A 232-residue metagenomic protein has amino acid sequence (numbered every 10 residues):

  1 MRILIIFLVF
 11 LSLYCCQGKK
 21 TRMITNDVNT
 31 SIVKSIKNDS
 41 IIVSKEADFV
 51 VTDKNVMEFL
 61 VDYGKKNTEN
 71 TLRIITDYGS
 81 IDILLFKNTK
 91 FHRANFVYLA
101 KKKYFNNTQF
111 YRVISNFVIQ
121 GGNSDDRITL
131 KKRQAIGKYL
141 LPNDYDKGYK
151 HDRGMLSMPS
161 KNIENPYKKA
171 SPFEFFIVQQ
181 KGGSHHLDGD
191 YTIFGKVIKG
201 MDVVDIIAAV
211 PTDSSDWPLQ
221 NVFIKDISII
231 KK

Functional and structural regions predicted by a protein language model:
M1-L4, G18-K19: Positively charged n-region of N-terminal signal peptides that target proteins for export
L4-S12: Sec-dependent N-terminal signal peptides
C16-K232: Cyclophilin-like peptidyl-prolyl cis-trans isomerases
